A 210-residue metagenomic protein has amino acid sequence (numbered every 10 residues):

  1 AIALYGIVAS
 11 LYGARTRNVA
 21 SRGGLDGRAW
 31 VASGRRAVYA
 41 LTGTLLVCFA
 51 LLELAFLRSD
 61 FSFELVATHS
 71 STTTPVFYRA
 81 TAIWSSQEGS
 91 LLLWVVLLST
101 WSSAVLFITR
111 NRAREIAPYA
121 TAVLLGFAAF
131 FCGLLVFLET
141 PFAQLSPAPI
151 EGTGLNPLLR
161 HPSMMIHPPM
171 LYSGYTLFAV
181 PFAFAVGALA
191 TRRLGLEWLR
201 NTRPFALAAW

Functional and structural regions predicted by a protein language model:
A1-W210: Polytopic transmembrane helical bundles with strong interfacial aromatic enrichment
